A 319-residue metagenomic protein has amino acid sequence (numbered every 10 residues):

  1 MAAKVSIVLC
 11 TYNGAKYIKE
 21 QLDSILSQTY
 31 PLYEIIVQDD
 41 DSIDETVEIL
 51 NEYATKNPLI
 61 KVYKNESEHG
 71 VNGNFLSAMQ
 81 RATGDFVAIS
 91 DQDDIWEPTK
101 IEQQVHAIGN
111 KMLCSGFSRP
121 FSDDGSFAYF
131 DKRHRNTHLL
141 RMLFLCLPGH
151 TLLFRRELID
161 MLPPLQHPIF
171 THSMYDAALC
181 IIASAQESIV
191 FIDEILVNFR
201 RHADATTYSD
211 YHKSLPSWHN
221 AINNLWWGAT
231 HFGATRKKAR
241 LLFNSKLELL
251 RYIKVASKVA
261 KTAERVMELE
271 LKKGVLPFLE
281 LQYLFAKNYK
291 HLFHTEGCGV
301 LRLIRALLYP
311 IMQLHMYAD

Functional and structural regions predicted by a protein language model:
A3-S6, E34, A178: Cell-envelope/extracellular polymer assembly enzymes that use nucleotide-activated donors
G14-S27: Short, well-formed alpha-helical segments that are part of the catalytic scaffolds of diverse glycosyltransferases
D39-E48, S67: A conserved acidic beta->alpha catalytic loop
N65-A82: Glycine-rich, basic loop-to-helix element that forms the pyrophosphate-binding segment of sugar-nucleotide handling
Q80, R135-P216: Conserved nucleotide-sugar donor-binding catalytic segment
V87: Short aromatic/hydrophobic "clamp" motif used to bind/position activated sugar donors
T99-A128: Conserved donor NDP-sugar-binding/catalytic core segment of glycosyltransferases
P168-S173, A178, I189, N198-D319: C-terminal subregions of glycosyltransferases and related glycan-biosynthesis enzymes
